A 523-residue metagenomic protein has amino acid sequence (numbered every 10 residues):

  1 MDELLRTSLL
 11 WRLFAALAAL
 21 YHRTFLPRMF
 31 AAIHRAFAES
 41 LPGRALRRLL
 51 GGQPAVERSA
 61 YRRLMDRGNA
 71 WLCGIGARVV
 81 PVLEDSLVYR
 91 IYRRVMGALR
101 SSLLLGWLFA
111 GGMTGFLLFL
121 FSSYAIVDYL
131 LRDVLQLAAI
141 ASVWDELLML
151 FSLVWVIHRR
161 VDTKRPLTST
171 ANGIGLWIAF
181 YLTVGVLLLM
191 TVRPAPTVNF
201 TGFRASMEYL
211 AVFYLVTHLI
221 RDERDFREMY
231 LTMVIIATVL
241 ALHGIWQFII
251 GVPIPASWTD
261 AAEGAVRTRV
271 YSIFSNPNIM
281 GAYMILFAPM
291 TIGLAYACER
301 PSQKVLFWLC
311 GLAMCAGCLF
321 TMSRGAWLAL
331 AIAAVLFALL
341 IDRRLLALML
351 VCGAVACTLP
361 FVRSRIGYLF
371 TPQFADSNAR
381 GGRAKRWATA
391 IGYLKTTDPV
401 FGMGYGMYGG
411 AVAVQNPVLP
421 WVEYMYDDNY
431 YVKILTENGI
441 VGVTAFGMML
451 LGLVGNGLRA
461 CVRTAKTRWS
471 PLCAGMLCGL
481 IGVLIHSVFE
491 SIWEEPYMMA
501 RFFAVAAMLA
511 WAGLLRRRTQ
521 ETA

Functional and structural regions predicted by a protein language model:
F109-L118, T170-L182, T197, R204-M207 (+1 more regions): Interfacial loop-to-transmembrane-helix boundary motif in multi-pass membrane proteins
G115-L137, W144-M207, V483: N-terminal hydrophobic segments of proteins, predominantly signal-anchor/transmembrane helices of inner/organellar
I140-H158, F203-V212, M280-A288, W327-V335 (+1 more regions): Membrane-embedded alpha-helical segments of multi-pass membrane proteins, especially the transmembrane helices
V154, R344-C352, G475-A523: Transmembrane alpha-helices of multi-pass inner-membrane enzymes
T183-V186, A211, R227-V266, S272-L340 (+4 more regions): Alpha-helical transmembrane segments of multi-pass inner-membrane proteins
L242, F248-G251, A338-N378, A388-T397 (+1 more regions): A membrane-periplasm/extracellular boundary helix in multi-pass inner-membrane enzymes that assemble envelope glycans
W258, G367-F370, F374-A388, T396-N438 (+1 more regions): Long extracytoplasmic/lumenal interhelical loops at the membrane interface of multi-pass membrane proteins
L306, I440-L484: Hydrophobic transmembrane alpha-helices and their immediate junctions
